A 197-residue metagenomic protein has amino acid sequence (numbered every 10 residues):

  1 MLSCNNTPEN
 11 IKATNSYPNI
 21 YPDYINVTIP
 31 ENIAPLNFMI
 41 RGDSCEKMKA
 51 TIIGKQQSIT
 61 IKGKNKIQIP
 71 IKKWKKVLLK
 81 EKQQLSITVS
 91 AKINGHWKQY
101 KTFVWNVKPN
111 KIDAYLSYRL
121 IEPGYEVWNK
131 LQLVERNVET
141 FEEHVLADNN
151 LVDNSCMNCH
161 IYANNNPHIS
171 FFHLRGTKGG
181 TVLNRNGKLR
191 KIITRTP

Functional and structural regions predicted by a protein language model:
C4-P197: Sequence signature of WD/YWTD-type beta-propeller architectures
